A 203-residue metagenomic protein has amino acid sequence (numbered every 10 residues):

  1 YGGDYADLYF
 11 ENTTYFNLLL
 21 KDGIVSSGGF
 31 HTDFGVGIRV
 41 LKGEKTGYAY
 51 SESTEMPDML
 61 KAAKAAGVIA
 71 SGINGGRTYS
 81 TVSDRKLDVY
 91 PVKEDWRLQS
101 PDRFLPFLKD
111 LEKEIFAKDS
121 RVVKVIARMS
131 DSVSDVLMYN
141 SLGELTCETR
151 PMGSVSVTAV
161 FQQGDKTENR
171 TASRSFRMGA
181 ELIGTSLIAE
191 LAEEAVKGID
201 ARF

Functional and structural regions predicted by a protein language model:
Y1-F203: Active-site bordering "gate/hinge" segments that shape substrate access to catalytic or cofactor-binding pockets
